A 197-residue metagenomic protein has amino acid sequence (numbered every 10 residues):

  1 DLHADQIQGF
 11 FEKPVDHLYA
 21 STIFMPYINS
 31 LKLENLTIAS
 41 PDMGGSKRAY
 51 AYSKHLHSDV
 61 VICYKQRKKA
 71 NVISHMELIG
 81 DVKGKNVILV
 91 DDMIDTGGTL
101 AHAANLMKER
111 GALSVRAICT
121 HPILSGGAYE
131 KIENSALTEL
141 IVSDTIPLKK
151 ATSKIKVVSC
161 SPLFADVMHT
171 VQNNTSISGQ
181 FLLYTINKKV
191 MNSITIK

Functional and structural regions predicted by a protein language model:
L2-K197: PRPP-associated nucleotide enzymes
